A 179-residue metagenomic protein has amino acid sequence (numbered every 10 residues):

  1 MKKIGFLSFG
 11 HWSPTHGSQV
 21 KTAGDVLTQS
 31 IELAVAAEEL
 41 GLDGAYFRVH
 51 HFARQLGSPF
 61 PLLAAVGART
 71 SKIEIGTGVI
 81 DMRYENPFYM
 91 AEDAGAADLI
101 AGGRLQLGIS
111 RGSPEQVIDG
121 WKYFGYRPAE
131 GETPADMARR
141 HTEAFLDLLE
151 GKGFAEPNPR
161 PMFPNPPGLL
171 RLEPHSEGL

Functional and structural regions predicted by a protein language model:
M1-I73: N-terminal beta1-alpha1-beta2 module of alpha/beta enzyme domains
K2-A23, Y84-A155: Flexible, glycine-rich active-site loops centered on histidine and acidic residues that chelate a metal or position
A36-D43, T70, H141-A144, L148-K152 (+1 more regions): A structural motif corresponding to the C-terminal end of an alpha-helix and its immediate exit/capping segment
A45, I75, L105-L107: Hydrophobic residues within beta-strands of alpha/beta enzymes
R48, G78, G108-S110: Structural motif
R54-L56, T77-E85: Active-site nucleophile and cofactor-binding loops and adjacent substrate-binding regions of central metabolic enzymes
R160-R171: Active-site glycine-rich loop that binds ribose-phosphate moieties when present
E173-L179: Loop-centered beta-sheet repeat module
